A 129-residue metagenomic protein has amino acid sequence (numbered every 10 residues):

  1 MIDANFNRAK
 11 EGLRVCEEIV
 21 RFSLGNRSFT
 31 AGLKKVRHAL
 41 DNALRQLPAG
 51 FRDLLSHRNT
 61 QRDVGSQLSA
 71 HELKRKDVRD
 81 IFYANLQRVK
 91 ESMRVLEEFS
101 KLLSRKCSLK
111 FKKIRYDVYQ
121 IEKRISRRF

Functional and structural regions predicted by a protein language model:
M1-F6, E11-F129: Structural preference for solvent-exposed beta-strand-turn elements and adjacent flexible terminal/loop segments within
